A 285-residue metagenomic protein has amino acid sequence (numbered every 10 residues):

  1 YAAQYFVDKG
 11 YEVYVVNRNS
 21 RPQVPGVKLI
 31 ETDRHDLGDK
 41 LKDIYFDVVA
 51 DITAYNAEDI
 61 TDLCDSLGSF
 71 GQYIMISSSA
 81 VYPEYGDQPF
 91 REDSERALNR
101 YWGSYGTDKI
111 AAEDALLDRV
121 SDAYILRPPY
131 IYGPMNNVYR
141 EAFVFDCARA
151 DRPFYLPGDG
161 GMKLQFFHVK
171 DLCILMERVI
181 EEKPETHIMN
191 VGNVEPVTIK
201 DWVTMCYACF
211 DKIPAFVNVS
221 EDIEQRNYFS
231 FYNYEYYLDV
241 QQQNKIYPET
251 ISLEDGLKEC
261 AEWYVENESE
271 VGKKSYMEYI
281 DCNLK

Functional and structural regions predicted by a protein language model:
Y1-D51: N-terminal Rossmann/SDR dinucleotide-binding element
I44-F90, R96, R100, I110-A115: NAD(P)-cofactor binding segment of oxidoreductase domains
Q88-E113, V138-A142, M162-F166, P196: Short-chain dehydrogenase/reductase
E113-M135: Conserved beta-loop-beta element that borders a ligand/cofactor-binding pocket
M135, K163-K170, M189-C209, I251 (+1 more regions): Substrate-binding strand-loop-helix patch in Rossmann-like NAD(P)-dependent oxidoreductase/epimerase domains
F145-Y155, M162-V197: Alpha-helical substrate-binding/gating segment
R178-E235, E268, K274-M277, D281-L284: Mid/C-terminal beta-alpha module of Rossmann-like enzyme folds, strongest in SDR-family dehydrogenases/epimerases
N233-K285: C-terminal amphipathic/interface module of NAD(P)-dependent oxidoreductases and related NAD-binding regulators
